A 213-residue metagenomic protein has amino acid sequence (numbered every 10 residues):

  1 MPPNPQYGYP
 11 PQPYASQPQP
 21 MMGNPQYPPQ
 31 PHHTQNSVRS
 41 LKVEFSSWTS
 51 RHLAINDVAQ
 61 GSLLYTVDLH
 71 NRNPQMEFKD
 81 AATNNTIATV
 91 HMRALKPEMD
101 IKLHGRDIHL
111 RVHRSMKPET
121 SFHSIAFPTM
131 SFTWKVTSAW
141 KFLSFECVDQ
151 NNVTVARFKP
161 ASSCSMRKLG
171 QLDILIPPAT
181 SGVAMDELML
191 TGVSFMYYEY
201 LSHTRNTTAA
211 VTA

Functional and structural regions predicted by a protein language model:
P2-L63, P128-A213: Low-complexity or membrane-interfacial segments used for flexible interactions
T49, N56-F142: Acidic, polar low-complexity intrinsically disordered regions
